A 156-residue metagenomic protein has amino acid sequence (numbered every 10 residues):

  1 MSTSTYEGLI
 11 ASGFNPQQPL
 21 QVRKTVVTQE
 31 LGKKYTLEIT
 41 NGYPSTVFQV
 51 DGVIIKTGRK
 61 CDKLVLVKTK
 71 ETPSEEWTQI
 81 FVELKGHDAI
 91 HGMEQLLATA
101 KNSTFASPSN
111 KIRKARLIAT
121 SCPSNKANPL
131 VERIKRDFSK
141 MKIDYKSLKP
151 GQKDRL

Functional and structural regions predicted by a protein language model:
M1-S45: N-terminal catalytic cores of peptidoglycan-degrading enzymes
T3-G8, K114-L156: Domain-level recognition of nuclease-like catalytic cores that cleave nucleotide substrates
Q17-T25, Q29, E76, M93-E94 (+1 more regions): N-terminal targeting/trafficking signals and adjacent low-complexity tails
V27-T72: Active-site metal-binding core of divalent-cation-utilizing nuclease and nuclease-like domains
I55-K56, S74-E75, D88-L96, K126-A127: Active-site-adjacent loop/helix micro-motif of nuclease/hydrolase catalytic cores
K63-V65, T78-G86: Conserved catalytic cores of phosphodiester-cleaving nucleases, focusing on short active-site segments
T99: An active-site-proximal "capping" alpha-helix that borders the catalytic cofactor pocket
N102-K111: Arginine/glycine-rich "motif VI" loop of SF2 helicases in the C-terminal RecA-like domain
